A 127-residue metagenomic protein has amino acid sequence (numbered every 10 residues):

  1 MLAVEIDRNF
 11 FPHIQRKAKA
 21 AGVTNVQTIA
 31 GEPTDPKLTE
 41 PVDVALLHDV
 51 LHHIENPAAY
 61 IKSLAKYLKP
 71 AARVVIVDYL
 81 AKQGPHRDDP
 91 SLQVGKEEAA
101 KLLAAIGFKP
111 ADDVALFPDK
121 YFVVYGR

Functional and structural regions predicted by a protein language model:
M1-P36: Class I SAM-dependent methyltransferase SAM/SAH-binding core
I6, V50, V77-L80: Short strand-turn motif at the edge of the Rossmann-like AdoMet-binding core
F11, R73-A100: Conserved class I S-adenosyl-L-methionine
T34-A45: A short acidic, Gly/Pro-enriched loop at the edge of an enzyme's catalytic core that lines a small-molecule cofactor
D43-H48, Y60: A short beta-strand submotif of the Rossmann-like class I SAM-dependent methyltransferase core that lines
H52-I54: A short His-aromatic
A58-R73: A short glycine-rich, Lys/Arg-flanked "PGG" loop and its adjoining helix->strand segment in the class I
A100, I106-R127: Core SAM-dependent methyltransferase catalytic element
